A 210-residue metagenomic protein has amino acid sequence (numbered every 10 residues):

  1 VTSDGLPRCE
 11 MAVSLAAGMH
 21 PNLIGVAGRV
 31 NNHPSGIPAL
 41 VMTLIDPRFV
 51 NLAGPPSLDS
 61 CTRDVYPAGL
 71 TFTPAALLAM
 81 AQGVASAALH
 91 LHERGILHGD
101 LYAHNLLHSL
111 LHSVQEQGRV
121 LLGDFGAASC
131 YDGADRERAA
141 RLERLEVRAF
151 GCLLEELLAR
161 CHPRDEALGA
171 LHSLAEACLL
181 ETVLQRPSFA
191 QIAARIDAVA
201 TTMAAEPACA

Functional and structural regions predicted by a protein language model:
V1-L15: ATP-binding glycine-rich loop module of kinase domains
G25-P38: Short beta-strand micro-motifs within the conserved protein kinase catalytic domain, predominantly in the N-lobe
S35-F49: Conserved short submotifs of the Hanks-type protein kinase catalytic core that shape the nucleotide-binding pocket
M80-A81: Activation segment signature within eukaryotic-like protein kinase domains
A88, H92-S109: Catalytic-loop of the protein kinase fold
N105-L122: Conserved protein kinase catalytic/activation segment
V120-S173: C-lobe/activation-segment region of protein kinase-like
E181-Q185, Q191-A205: Terminal C-lobe "cap" of eukaryotic-type protein kinase domains
